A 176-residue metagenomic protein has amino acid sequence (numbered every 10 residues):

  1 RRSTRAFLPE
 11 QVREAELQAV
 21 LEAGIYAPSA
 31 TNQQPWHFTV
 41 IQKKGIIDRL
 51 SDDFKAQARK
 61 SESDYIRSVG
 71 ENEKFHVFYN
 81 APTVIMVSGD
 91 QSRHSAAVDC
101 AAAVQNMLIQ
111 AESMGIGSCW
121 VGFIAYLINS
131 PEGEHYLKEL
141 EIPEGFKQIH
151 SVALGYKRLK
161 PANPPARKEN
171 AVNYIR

Functional and structural regions predicted by a protein language model:
R1-R176: Acidic, surface-exposed loops and disordered segments
